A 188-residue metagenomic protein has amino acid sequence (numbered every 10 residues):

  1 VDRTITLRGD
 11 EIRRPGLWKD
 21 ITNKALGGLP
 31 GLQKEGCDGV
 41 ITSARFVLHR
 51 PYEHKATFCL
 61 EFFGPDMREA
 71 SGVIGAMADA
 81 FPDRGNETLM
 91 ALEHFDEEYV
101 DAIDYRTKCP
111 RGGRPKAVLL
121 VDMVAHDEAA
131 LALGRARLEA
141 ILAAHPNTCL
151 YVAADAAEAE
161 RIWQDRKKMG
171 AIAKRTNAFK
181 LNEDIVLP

Functional and structural regions predicted by a protein language model:
V1-G75: FAD-binding subdomain of flavoenzyme oxidoreductases
T42-P188: C-terminal substrate-recognition/cap domain of FAD-linked oxidoreductases
